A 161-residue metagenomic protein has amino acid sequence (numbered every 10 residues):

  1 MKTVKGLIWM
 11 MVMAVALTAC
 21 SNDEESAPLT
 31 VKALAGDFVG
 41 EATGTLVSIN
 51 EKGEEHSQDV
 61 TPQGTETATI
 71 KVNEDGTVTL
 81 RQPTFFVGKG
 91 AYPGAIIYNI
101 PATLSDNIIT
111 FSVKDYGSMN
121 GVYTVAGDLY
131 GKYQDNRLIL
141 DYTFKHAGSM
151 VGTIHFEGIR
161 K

Functional and structural regions predicted by a protein language model:
K2-G6, A14-A42, G148-K161: Bacterial Sec-dependent N-terminal signal peptides
A33, D37-P62: Transition segment at domain starts
L34, Y98-I108, D135-K161: Edge beta-strand at a domain terminus
V39-N50, R81-F86, S112-S118, D141-K145: Generic short beta-strand segments
S48-I49, F85-A95, G117-T124, H146-T153: Short, surface-exposed beta-strand/loop "edge" segments at domain boundaries and coil↔beta transitions
E51-P101: N-terminal glycine/threonine-rich, aromatic-flanked beta-hairpin/loop signature
T65-K71, Y98-A102, A126-K132, F156-I159: Hydrophobic/aromatic beta-strand elements that line small-molecule binding cavities or substrate pockets in beta-rich
N107-L129: An anionic, turn-rich surface loop/hairpin at beta-sheet edges that serves as a generic interaction/coordination patch
